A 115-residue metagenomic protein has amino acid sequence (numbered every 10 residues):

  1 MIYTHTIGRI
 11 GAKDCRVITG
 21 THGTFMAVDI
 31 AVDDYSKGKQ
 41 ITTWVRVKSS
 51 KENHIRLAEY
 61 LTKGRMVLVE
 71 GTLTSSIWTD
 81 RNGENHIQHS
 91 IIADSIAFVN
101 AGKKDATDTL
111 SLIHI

Functional and structural regions predicted by a protein language model:
Y3-W44, I87: Core FKBP-type peptidyl-prolyl cis-trans isomerase
T4-A12, I30, K63-S75, A93-I96: OB-fold and OB-like beta-barrel modules that bind single-stranded nucleic acids
A12-T19, W78, F98-A101: Short, conserved beta-turn/loop elements at beta-strand boundaries and strand-helix junctions
D34, N53, L73, S95-A97 (+1 more regions): Short, flexible active-site-adjacent loop segments at beta-strand->alpha-helix junctions, enriched in small/polar
S50-D80, E84-H86: Beta-rich strand-turn-strand
Q88-D108: Short peripheral tails and domain-boundary helices/loops at the edges of structured domains
I113-I115: Conserved small/polar residues in nucleotide/adenosyl-binding loops
